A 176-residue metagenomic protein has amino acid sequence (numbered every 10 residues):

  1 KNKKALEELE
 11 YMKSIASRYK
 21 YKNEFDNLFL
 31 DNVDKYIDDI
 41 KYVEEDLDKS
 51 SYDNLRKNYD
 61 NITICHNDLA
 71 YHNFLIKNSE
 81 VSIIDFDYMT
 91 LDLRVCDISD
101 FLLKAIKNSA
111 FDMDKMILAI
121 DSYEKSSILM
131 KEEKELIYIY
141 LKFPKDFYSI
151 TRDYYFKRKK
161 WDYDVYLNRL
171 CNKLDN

Functional and structural regions predicted by a protein language model:
K1-I64, R169: ATP-dependent phospho-/nucleotidyl transfer catalytic cores
E7-K13, Y148-N176: ATP/Mg2+ or Mg2+-diphosphate-binding catalytic cores that bind nucleotide phosphates or diphosphates via glycine-rich
K20-N23, Y36, L55, V81-I84 (+3 more regions): Gram-positive cell-envelope targeting signals
E45-R94: Active-site acidic catalytic loop and adjacent metal/ATP-binding pocket of ATP-dependent phosphoryl transfer enzymes
V95-I128, L141-K160: Active-site activation/catalytic loop segments of kinase-like enzymes and analogous catalytic loops in related
L129-E133: Helix N-cap / loop-to-helix initiation motif
